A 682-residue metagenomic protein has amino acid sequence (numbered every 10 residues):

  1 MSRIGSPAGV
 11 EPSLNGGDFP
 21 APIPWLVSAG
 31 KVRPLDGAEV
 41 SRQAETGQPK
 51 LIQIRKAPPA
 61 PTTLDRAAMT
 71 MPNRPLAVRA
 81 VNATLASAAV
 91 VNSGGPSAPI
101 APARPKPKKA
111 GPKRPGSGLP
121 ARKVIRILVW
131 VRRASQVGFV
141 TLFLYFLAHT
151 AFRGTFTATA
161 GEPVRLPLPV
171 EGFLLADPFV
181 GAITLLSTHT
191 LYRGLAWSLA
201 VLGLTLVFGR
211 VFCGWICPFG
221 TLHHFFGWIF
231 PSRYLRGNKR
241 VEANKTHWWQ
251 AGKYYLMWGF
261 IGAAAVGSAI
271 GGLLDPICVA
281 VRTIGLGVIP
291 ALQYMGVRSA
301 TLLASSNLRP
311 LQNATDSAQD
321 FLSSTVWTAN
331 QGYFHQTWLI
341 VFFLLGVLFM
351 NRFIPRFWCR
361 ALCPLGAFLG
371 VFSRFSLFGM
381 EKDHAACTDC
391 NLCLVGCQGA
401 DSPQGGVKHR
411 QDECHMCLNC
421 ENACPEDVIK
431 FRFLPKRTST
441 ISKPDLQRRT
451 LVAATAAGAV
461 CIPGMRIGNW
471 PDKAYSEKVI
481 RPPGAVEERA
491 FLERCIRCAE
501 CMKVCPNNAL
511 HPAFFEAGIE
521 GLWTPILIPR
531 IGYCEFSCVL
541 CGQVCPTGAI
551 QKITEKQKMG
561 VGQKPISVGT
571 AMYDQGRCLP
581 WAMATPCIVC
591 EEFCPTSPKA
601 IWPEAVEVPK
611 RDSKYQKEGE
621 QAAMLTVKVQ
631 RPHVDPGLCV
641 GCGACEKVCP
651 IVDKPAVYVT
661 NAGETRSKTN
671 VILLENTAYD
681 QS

Functional and structural regions predicted by a protein language model:
R3, V10-P12, P24, K31 (+1 more regions): Ser/Thr/Pro/Gly-rich low-complexity, intrinsically disordered segments
R3, W25, L51-R55, D65-V407 (+2 more regions): Non-ligating segments of multi-cofactor redox enzymes
